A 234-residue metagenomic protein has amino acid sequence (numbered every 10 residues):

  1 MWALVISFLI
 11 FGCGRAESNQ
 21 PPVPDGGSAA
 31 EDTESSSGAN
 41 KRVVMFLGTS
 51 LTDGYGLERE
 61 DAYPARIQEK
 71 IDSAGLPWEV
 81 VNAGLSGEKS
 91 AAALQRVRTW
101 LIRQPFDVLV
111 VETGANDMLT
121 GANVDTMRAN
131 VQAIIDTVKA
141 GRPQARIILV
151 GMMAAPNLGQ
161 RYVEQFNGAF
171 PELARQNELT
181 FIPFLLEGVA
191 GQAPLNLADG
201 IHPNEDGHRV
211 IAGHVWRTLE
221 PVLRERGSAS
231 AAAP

Functional and structural regions predicted by a protein language model:
M1-F11: Sec-dependent bacterial lipoprotein signal peptides
L9, D72, R175: Short polybasic/polar patches that bind polyanions
L9, E79-V81, I148: Conserved Rossmann-like nucleotide-binding pocket used by diverse enzymes that bind dinucleotide cofactors
C13-E17: Bacterial signal peptide processing site
Q20-S86, R96-P105: Serine-esterase "nucleophile elbow" of acetyl-processing enzymes
T52-D53, S73, G87, D117 (+2 more regions): Active-site micro-motifs of SAM-dependent methyltransferase domains
L85-K89, L158-Q160: Short, flexible loop segments at the rims of nucleotide/cofactor-binding pockets, characterized by
L94-P234: Alpha-helical cap/lid subdomain in secreted, periplasmic, or secretory-pathway luminal O-acyl-processing enzymes
